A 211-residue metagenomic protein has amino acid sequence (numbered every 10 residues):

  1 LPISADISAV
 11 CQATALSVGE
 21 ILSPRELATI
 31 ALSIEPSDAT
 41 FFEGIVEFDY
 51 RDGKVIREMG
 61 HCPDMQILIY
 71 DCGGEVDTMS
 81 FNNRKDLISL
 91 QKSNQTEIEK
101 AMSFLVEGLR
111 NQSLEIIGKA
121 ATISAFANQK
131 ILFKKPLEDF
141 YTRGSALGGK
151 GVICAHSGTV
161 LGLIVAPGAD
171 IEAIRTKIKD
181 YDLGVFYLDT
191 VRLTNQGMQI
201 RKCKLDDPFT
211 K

Functional and structural regions predicted by a protein language model:
L1-D6, N94, V152-H156: Short glycine/threonine-rich catalytic loop with a Thr-x-Gly-x-Asp
P2-P24, T40: DPxDG-like acidic metal-binding loop motif
C11, G162-V165: Extended, folded domain segments that form the structural surfaces/walls around functional sites
I21-K150, A166-K211: ATP-dependent small-molecule kinase catalytic core of the GHMP/sugar-kinase superfamily and closely related
L137-E138, A155-G162: Small/polar glycine-rich anion-binding or flexible loop at a beta-alpha turn
